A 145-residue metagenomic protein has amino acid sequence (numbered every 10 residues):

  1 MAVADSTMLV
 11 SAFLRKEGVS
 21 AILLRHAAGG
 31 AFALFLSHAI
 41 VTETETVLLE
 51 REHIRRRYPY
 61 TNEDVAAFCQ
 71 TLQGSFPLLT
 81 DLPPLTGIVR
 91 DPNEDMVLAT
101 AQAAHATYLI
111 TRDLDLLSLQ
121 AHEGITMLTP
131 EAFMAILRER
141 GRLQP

Functional and structural regions predicted by a protein language model:
M1-L36: Short, well-structured N-terminal submotif of metal-dependent ribonuclease cores
D5-S6, L36-S37, R112-D113, T129: A secondary-structure boundary/capping signal
L9-V10, E43, L116-S118: Short, active-site-adjacent cap segments at secondary-structure transitions
G18, F35, Y60-E63, I88 (+2 more regions): Residues at secondary-structure transition points
H26, T100, L119: Hydrophobic/aromatic ligand-binding patch that stacks against planar heteroaromatic rings of cofactors or nucleotides
H26-P84: PIN-domain endoribonuclease scaffold, especially VapC-family toxins
G74-Y108: Active-site neighborhoods of divalent-metal-dependent phosphate/nucleic-acid chemistry enzymes
I88, A104-I110, L114-P145: Acidic, PIN/NYN-like endoribonuclease modules and their adjacent C-terminal/linker elements
